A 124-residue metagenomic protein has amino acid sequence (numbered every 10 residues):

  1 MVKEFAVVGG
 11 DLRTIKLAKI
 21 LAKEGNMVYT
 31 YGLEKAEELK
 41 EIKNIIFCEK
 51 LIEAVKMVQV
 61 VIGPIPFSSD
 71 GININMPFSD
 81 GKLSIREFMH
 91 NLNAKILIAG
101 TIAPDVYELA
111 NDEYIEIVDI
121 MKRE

Functional and structural regions predicted by a protein language model:
F5-K16, L21, R123-E124: Glycine-rich adenosine-cofactor-binding loop
D11, G32-E34, A103: Residues in the short beta-alpha loop(s) of Rossmann-like NAD(P)-binding domains
E24-E41: NAD(P)-binding Rossmann-fold cofactor-contacting core
N44-M57: Short acidic low-complexity segments
Q59-V60, I96: Structural motif
I62-S69, I102: Short glycine-/small-residue-rich Rossmann-like dinucleotide-binding loops
S69-G81: Glycine/threonine-rich flexible loop motifs
H90-K122: Rossmann-fold NAD(P)-binding glycine/threonine-rich loop
